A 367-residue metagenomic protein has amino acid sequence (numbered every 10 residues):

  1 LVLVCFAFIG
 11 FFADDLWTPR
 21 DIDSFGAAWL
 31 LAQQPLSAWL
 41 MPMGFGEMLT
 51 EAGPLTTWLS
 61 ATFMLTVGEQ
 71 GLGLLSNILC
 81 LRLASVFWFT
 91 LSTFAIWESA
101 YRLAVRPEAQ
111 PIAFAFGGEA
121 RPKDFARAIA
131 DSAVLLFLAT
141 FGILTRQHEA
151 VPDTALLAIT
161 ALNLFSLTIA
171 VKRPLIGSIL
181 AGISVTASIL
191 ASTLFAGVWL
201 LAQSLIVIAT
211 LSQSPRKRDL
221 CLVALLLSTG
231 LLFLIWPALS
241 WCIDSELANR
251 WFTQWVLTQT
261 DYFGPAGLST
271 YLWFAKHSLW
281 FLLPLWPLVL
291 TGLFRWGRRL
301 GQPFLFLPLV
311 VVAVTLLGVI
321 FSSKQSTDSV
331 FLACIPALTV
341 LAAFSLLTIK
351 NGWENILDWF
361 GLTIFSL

Functional and structural regions predicted by a protein language model:
L1-F8, R127, L220-T229: Start-transfer (signal-anchor) and selected internal transmembrane alpha helices of multi-pass inner/ER membrane
D23-M48, L55, T62-Q70: Extracytosolic helix-loop segments that constitute the early lumenal/periplasmic catalytic or substrate-binding loops
S24-Q34, I183, A187-T327, L362 (+1 more regions): Transmembrane-lumen/periplasm boundary regions of multi-pass, lipid-linked membrane glycan transferases
L79, L83-R121, L162: Transmembrane-helix motifs of polytopic, lipid-linked glycan transferases
S92-A100, I159-V171, V289, L293 (+1 more regions): Transmembrane alpha-helical segments
D124, A128, N163-L180, V185-S188 (+2 more regions): Membrane-interface transmembrane helices that cradle and orient dolichyl/undecaprenyl
G142-A155: Short acidic/glycine- and proline-prone juxtamembrane loop motifs at membrane-interface regions of multi-pass membrane
Q147, S326-T348: Hydrophobic/aromatic-rich transmembrane helices and adjacent perimembrane loops
